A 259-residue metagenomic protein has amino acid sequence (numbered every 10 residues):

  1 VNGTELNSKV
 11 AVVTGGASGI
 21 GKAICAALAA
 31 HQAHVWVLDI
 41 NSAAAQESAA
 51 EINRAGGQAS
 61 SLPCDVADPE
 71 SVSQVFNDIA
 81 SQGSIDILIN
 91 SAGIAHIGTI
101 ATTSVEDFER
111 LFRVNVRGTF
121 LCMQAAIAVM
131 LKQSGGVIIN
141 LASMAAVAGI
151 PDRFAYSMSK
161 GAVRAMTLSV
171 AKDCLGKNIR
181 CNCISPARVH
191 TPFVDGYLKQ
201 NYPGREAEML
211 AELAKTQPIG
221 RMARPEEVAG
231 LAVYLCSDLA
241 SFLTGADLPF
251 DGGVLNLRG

Functional and structural regions predicted by a protein language model:
N2, A148, V233, T244-G259: Short C-terminal tail/terminal secondary-structure segment of NAD(P)H-dependent dehydrogenase/reductase domains
E5-W36: Canonical Rossmann dinucleotide-binding motif of NAD(H)/NADP(H)-dependent dehydrogenases/reductases, specifically
T99-I100, D107-F112, L213: Substrate-binding pocket helix/loop in short-chain dehydrogenase/reductase
T103, G149-S157, S169, Y197: Active-site loop-to-helix junction immediately N-terminal to the catalytic Tyr of the SDR YXXXK motif in Rossmann-fold
M123, S159: Active-site helix of classical SDR
A128, K172-G176, S241: Alpha-helical segment proximal to the catalytic Tyr-Lys
S143: Residue(s) in the substrate-gating loop at a strand-loop-helix junction that position the organic substrate next
